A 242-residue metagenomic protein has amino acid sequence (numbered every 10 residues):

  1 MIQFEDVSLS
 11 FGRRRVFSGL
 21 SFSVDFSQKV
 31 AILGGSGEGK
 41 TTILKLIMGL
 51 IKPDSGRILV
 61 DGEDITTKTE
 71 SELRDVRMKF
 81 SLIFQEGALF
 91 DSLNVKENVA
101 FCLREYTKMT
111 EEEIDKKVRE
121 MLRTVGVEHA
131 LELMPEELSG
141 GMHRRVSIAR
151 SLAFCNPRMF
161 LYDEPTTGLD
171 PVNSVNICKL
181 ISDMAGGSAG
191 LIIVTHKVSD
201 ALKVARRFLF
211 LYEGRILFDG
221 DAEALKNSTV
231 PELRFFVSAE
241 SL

Functional and structural regions predicted by a protein language model:
M48: Helix-to-loop junction immediately C-terminal to a conserved catalytic motif
D64, E111-H129: Conserved ABC ATPase "signature" region
L131, L152-A153: ABC ATPase C-loop
M134-L138, M142: Conserved ABC ATPase signature
F160-D163: Catalytic Walker B motif of ABC-type/P-loop ATPase nucleotide-binding domains
P171-N173: Helix N-cap at the start of a conserved alpha-helix in ABC-type nucleotide-binding domains
T195-H196: H-loop/switch region of ABC-family ATPase nucleotide-binding domains
